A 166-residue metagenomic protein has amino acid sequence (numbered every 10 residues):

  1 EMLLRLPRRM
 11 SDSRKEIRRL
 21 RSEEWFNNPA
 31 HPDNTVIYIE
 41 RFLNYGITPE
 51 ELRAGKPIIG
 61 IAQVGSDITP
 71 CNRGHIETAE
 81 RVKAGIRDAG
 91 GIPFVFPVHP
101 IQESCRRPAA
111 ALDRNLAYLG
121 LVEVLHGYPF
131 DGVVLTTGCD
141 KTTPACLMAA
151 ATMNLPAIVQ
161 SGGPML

Functional and structural regions predicted by a protein language model:
M2-R53: N-terminal amphipathic/basic leader segments beginning at the initiator methionine
P32-V36, G55, N72-E80, A111 (+1 more regions): Electropositive phosphate-/nucleotide-binding environments in soluble metabolic enzymes
Y38-P49, R87, I92-L135: Glycine-rich oxoanion-binding loops at beta->alpha junctions
K56-I58, F94-I101, S161-L166: A structural signal for small-residue-enriched, beta-sheet-centric alpha/beta enzyme cores and oligomeric scaffold folds
I59-I61, D140: Buried hydrophobic positions in well-ordered alpha/beta secondary-structure cores of metabolic enzymes
G60, S66-P97: Glycine-rich phosphate/diphosphate-binding loop of Rossmann-like nucleotide-binding domains
D67-C71, Q102-C105, K141-P144, M165-L166: Flexible loop/turn segments at secondary-structure boundaries
A111-L166: Active-site cavity-forming subdomains of large catalytic enzyme subunits
